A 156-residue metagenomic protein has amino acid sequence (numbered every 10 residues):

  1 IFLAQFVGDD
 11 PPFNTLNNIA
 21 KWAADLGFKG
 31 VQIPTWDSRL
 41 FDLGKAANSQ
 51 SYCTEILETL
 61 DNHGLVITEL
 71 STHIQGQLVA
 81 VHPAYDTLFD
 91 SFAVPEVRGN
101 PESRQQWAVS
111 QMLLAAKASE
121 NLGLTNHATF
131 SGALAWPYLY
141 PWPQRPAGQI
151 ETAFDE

Functional and structural regions predicted by a protein language model:
I1-T15: Boundary/entry segment of secreted carbohydrate-active catalytic domains
A4-F6, I33-W36, T72-H73: Acidic/polar N-terminal loop/beta-strand segments that form early-domain functional surfaces
F13-N17, A46, Q50-T54, V109 (+1 more regions): Structural motif corresponding to alpha-helix initiation and N-cap regions
N17, W22, N62, V79-E156: Active-site acidic/histidine proton-transfer and metal-coordination neighborhood in alpha/beta enzyme cores
D25-F28, I33, L65, L124: A structural motif
Q32, E69-S71, A128: Conserved beta-strand positions in the central sheet of alpha/beta enzyme cores
Q32-D61, G76-Q77, S131-L139: Glycine-rich, proline-tolerant flexible connector loops at the mouths of alpha/beta enzymes
Q50-L70, Q149-E156: Alpha-helix-loop-beta-strand connector modules within alpha/beta enzyme cores
